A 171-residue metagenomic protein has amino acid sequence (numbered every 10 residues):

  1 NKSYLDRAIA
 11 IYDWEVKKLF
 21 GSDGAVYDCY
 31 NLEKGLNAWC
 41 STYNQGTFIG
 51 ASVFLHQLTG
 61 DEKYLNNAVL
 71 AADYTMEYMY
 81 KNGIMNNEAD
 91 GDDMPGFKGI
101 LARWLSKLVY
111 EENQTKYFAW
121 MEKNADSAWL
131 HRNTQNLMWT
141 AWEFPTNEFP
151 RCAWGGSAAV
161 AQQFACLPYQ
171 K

Functional and structural regions predicted by a protein language model:
N1-L55: Active-site cradle of extracellular carbohydrate-active enzymes
Y4, D61-Y64: Residues in the short coil linking paired helices within alpha-helical repeat scaffolds
Y12, G50, L55-H56, A72 (+2 more regions): Generic helix-packing signal
C40, K63, A68-K171: CBM-like carbohydrate-recognition segments
